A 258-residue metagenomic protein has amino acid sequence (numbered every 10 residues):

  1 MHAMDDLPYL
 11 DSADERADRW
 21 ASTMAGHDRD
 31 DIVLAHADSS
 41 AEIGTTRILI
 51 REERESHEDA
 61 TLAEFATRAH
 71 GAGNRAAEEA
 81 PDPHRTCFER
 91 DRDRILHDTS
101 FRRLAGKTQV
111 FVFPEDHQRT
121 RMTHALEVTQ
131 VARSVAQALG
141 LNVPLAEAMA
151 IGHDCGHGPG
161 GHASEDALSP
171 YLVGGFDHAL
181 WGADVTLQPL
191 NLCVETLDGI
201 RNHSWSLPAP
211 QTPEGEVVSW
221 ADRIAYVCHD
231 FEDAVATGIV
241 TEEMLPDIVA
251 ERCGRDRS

Functional and structural regions predicted by a protein language model:
H2-N191, I200: An N-terminal structural lobe/cap that precedes and organizes the functional/catalytic core across diverse proteins
E15-S22, A236, E242-E251: Polar/charged alpha-helical tracts
P81, G175, L190, L207-P210 (+2 more regions): Hydrophobic alpha-helical scaffolding
R92, A125, A148, L197 (+2 more regions): Short runs of predominantly hydrophobic/aromatic residues within well-ordered alpha helices that form helix-helix
L168-G174, V240-R257: Divalent-cation-assisted or electrostatically stabilized phosphate/pyrophosphate-binding catalytic cores
A183-V240: Histidine/acidic-rich helix-loop-helix segments that form or flank divalent-metal centers in metalloenzyme catalytic
